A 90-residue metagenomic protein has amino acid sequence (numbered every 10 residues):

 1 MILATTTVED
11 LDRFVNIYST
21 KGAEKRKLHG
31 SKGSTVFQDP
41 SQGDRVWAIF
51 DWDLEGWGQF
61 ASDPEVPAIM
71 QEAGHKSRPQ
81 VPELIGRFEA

Functional and structural regions predicted by a protein language model:
M1-A4, E24, V81: Preference for short coil/turn "hinge" residues that link or interrupt alpha-helices
M1-V8, S34-P64: Short, well-ordered beta-strand segments in beta-rich or mixed alpha/beta enzyme and ligand-binding folds
D10-S34, E65-M70: Short amphipathic alpha-helical segments
N16, T20, D39, W52 (+3 more regions): Intrinsically disordered, low-complexity regions enriched in small/polar residues
H29-V46, I69-A90: Glycine-rich beta-strand-turn "strand-cap" elements at beta-sheet edges
